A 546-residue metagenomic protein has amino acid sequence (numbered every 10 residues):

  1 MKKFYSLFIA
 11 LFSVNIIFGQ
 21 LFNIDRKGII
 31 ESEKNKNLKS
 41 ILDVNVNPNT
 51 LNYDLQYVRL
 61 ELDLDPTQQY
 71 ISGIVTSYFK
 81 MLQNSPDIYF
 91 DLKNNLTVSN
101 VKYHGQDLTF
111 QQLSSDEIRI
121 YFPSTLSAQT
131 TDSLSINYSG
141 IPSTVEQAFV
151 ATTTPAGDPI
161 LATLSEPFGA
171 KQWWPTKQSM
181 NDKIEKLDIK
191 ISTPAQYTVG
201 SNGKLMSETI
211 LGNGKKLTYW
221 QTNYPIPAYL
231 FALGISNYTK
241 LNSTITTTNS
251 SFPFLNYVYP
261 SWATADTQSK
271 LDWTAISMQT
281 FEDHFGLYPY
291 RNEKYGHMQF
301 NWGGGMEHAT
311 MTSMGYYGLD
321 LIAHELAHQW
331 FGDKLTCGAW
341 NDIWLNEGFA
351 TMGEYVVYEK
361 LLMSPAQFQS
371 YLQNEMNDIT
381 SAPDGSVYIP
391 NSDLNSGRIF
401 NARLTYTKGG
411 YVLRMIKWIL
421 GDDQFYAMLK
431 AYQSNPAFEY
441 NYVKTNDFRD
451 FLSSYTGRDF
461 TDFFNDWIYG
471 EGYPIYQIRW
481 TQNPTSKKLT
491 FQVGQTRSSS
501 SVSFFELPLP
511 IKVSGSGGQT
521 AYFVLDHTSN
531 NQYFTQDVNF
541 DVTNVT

Functional and structural regions predicted by a protein language model:
K3-Y5, G19, W220, L255-G494 (+1 more regions): Hydrophobic alpha-helical and helix-loop surface patches within well-folded domains that function as non-catalytic
G19-S72, T154-A162, F460-D466: N-terminal, polar/Ser/Thr-rich
L21-N23, I29, I88, K93-P155 (+1 more regions): A surface-exposed beta-strand-loop module
P48, N137-L187, T244: Glycine/proline-rich low-complexity spacer/linker segments in large multi-domain proteins
G73, S165-E166, K177-A323, M352: Hydrophobic helix-coil surface modules that form long, contiguous segments used for peptide/substrate interaction
I74-N95, P175-S179, I184-P194, N446 (+1 more regions): Surface-exposed beta-strand/loop patches in extracellular or lumenal glycoproteins
V75-F79, T130-T144, L187-A195, T218-Y224 (+1 more regions): Short, hydrophobic/aromatic-enriched beta-strand segments in well-ordered soluble domains
T97-Y103, G200, F460-T461, P474-N544: Beta-strand-rich binding/interaction modules
